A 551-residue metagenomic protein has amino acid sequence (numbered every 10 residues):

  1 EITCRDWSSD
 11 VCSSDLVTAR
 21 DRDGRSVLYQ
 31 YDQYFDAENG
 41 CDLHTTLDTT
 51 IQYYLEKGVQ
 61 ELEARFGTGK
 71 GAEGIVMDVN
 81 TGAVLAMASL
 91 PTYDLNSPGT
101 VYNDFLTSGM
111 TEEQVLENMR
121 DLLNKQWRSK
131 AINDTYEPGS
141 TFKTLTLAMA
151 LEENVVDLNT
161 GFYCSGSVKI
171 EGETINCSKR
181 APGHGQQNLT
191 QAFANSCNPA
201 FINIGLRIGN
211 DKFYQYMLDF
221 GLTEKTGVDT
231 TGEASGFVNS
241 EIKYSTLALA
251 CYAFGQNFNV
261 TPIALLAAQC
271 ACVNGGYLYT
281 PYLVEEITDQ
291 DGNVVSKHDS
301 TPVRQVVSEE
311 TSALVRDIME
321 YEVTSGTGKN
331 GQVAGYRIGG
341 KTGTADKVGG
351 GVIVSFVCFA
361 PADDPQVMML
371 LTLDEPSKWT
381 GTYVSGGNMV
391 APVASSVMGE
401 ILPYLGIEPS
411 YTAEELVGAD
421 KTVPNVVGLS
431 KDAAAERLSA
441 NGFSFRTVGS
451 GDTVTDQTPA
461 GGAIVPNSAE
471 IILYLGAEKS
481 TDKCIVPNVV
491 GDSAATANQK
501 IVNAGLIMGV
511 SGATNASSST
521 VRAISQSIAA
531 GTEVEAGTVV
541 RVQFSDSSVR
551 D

Functional and structural regions predicted by a protein language model:
E1-C12: Single conserved hydrophobic/aromatic residue that forms the stacking wall/gate of nucleotide- or nucleobase-binding
S8, D21-Y34, L47, N80-T141 (+2 more regions): Beta-lactam-recognizing serine transpeptidase/beta-lactamase-like catalytic domain environment
D15, V27, Y31, N39-L43 (+14 more regions): Envelope-exposed proteins and targeting segments
L28-A72: Conserved, well-ordered alpha-helix/loop/beta-strand core segments that scaffold catalytic motifs
G58, G71, I132, I353-F356 (+3 more regions): Short beta-alpha junctions and helix-cap segments that line functional grooves
E61-R65, R120, Y321, P403 (+1 more regions): Conserved helix-loop functional segments at active or binding sites
G74-V79: Short hydrophobic alpha-helical segments used for membrane anchoring or interfacial signaling
H298, G335, G339, L371-D551: Ligand-recognition elements built from short beta-strands and adjacent flexible loops
